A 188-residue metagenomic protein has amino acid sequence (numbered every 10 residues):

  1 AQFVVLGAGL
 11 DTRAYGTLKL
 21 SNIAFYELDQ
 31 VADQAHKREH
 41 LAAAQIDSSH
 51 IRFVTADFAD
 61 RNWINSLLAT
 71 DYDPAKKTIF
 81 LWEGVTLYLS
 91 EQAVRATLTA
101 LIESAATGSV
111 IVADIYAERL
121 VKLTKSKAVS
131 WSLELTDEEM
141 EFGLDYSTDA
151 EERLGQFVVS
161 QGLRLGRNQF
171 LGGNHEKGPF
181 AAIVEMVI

Functional and structural regions predicted by a protein language model:
Q2-A8, T12-I188: Alpha-helical subdomain
